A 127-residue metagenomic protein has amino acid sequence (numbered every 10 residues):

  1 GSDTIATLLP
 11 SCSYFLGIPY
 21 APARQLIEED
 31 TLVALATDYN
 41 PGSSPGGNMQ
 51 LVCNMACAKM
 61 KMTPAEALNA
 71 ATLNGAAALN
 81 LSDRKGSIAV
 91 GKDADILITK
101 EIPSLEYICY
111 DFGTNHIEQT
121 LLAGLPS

Functional and structural regions predicted by a protein language model:
G1-R84, F112, P126: Active-site-adjacent C-terminal substructures of enzyme catalytic domains
A71-L73, D93-S127: C-terminal cap of metal-dependent C-N hydrolases
